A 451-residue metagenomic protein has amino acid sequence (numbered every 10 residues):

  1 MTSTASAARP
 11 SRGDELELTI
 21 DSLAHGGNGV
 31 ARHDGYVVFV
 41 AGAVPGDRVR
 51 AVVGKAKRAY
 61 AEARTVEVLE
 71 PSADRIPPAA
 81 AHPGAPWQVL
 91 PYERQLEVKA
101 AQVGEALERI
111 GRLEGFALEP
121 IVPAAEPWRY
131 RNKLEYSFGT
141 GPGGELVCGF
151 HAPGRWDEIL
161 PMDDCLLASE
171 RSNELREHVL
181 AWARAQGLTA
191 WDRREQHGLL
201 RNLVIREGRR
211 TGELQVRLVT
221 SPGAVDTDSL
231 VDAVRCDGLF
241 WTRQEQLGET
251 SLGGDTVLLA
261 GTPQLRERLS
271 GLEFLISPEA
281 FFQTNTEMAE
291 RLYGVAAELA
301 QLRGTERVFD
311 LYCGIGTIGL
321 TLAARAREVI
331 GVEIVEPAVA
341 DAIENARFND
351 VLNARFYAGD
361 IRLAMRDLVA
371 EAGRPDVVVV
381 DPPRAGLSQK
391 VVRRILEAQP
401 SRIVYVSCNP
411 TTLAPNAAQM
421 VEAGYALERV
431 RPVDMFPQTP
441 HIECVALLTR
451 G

Functional and structural regions predicted by a protein language model:
M1-A81, E93-R94, P153, F309 (+2 more regions): Terminal RNA-binding accessory module
T2-D14, V225-G451: Rossmann-like S-adenosyl-L-methionine
A31, G46, A85, L203 (+2 more regions): Residue-level signal for inorganic ion chemistry
A43, V52-A56, S137-G141, R206-R210 (+1 more regions): Short beta-strand micro-motifs enriched in acidic
V66-P77, A81-A190, R210: Extended interfacial segments that mediate partner engagement and assembly in macromolecular machines
E119-E126, R193, N202, R206 (+1 more regions): Short, solvent-exposed loop/turn elements at beta->coil junctions and helix N-caps that rim active or binding pockets
D157-R201, T220-E245: Internal alpha/beta scaffold segment
I205, T211-S221, E273-S277, V377: Short, aliphatic-rich beta-strand segments
